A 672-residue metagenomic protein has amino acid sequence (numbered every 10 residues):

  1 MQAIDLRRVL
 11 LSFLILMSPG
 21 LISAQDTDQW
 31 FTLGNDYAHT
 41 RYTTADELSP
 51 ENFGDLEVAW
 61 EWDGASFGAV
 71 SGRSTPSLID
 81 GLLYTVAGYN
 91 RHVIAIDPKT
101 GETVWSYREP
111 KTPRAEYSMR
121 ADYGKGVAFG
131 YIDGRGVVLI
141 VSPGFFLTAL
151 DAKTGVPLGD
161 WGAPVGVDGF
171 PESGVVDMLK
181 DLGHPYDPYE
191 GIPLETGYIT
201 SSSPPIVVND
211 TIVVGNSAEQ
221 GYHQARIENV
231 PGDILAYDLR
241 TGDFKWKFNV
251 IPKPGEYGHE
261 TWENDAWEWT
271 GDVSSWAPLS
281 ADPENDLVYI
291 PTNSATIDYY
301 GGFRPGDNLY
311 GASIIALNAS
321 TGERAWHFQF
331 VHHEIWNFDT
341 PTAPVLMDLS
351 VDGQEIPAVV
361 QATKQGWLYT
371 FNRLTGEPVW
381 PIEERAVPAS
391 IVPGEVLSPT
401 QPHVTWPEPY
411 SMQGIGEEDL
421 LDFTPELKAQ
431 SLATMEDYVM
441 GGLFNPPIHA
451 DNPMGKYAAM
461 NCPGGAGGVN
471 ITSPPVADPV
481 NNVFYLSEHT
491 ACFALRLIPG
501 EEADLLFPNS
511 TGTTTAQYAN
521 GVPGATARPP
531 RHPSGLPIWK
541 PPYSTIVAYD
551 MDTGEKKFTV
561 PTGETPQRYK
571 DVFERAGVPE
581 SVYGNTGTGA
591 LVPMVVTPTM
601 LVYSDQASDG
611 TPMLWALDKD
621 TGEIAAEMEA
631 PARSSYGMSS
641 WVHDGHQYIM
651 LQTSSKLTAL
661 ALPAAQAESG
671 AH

Functional and structural regions predicted by a protein language model:
M1-L10: Bacterial N-terminal signal peptides that target proteins for export
V9-G20: Bacterial N-terminal signal peptides
Q25-A65, V547: Mature N-terminal segment immediately following signal peptide/propeptide cleavage in secreted/periplasmic
W30-G34, A69-H92, S118-F146, E195-Q224 (+11 more regions): Repeat-blade elements of multi-bladed beta-propeller folds
Y37-T43, S66-S71, I94, D298-Y299 (+1 more regions): Short, solvent-exposed loop/turn elements at domain surfaces
T40-L48, F145, G306, P463-G464 (+1 more regions): Short aromatic-glycine motifs in intrinsically disordered, low-complexity regions
E51-A65, V93-Y117, D133, L147-E195 (+9 more regions): Extracytoplasmic/lumenal domain signature
S280, Q401, T405-A491, E501-E502 (+1 more regions): Long, low-complexity segments enriched in small/aliphatic residues
